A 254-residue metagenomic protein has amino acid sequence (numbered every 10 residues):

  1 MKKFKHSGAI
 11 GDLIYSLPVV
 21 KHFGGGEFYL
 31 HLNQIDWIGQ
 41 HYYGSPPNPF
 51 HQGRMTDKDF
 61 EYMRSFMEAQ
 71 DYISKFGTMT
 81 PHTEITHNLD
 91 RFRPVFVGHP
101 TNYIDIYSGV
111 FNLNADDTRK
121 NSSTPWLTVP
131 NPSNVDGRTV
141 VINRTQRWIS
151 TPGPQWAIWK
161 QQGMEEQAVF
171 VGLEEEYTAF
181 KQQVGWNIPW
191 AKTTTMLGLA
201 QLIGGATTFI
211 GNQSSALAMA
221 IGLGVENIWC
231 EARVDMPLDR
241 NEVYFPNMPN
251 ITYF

Functional and structural regions predicted by a protein language model:
M1-F254: Catalytic machinery of carbohydrate-active enzymes, primarily nucleotide-sugar-dependent glycosyltransferases
